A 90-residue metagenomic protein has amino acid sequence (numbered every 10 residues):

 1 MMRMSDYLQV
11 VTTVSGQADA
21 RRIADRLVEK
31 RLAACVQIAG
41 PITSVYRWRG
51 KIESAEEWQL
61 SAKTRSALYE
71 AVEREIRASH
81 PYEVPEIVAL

Functional and structural regions predicted by a protein language model:
M1-L90: Positively charged, small/polar-rich N-terminal and surface patches that mediate targeting and assembly and bind
